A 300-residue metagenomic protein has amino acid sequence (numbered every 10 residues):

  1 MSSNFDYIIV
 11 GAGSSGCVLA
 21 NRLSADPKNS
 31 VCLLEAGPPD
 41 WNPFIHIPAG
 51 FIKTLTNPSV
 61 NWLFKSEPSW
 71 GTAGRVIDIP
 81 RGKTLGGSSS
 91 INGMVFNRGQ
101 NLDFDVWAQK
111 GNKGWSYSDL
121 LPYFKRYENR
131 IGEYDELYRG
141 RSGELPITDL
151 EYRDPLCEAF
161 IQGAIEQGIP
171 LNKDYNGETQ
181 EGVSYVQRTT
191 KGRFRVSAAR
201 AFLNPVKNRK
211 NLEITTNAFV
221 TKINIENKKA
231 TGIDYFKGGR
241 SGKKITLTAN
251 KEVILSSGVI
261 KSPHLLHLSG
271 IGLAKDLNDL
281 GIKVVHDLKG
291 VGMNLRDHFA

Functional and structural regions predicted by a protein language model:
M1-A300: N-terminal redox-cofactor-binding region of secreted/periplasmic oxidoreductases
